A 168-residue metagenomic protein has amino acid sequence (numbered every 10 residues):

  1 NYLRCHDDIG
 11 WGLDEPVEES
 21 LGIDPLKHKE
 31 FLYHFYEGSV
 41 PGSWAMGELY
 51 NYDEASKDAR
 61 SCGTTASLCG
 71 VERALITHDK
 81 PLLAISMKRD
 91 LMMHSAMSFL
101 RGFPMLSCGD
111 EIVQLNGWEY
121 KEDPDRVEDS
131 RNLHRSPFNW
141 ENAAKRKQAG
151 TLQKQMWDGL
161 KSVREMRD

Functional and structural regions predicted by a protein language model:
N1-D168: Active-site and adjacent substrate-binding regions of carbohydrate-active enzymes
